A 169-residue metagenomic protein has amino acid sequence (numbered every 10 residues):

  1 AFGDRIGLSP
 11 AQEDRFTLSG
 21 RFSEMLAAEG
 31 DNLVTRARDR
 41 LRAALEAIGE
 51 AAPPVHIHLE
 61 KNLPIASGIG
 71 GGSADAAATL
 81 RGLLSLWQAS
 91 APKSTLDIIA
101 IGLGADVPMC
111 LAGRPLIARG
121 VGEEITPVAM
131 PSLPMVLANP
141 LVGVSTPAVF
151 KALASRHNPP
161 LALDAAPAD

Functional and structural regions predicted by a protein language model:
A1-G3, A27, P64-A66, G70 (+5 more regions): Generic, ordered loop/turn and secondary-structure boundary motif
A1-S67, L84-K93, M135, N139-P140: ATP-binding N-lobe of GHMP and related small-molecule kinases
A43-E46, I101, A105, A154-N158: Generic secondary-structure signature for well-ordered alpha-helical cores
E50-E123: Gly/Ser-rich oxyanion-binding loop with an adjacent helix/lid that shapes the negatively charged ligand pocket
A112-D169: Conserved, helical-rich catalytic subdomain that frames metal- and/or nucleotide-binding sites in enzyme alpha/beta
